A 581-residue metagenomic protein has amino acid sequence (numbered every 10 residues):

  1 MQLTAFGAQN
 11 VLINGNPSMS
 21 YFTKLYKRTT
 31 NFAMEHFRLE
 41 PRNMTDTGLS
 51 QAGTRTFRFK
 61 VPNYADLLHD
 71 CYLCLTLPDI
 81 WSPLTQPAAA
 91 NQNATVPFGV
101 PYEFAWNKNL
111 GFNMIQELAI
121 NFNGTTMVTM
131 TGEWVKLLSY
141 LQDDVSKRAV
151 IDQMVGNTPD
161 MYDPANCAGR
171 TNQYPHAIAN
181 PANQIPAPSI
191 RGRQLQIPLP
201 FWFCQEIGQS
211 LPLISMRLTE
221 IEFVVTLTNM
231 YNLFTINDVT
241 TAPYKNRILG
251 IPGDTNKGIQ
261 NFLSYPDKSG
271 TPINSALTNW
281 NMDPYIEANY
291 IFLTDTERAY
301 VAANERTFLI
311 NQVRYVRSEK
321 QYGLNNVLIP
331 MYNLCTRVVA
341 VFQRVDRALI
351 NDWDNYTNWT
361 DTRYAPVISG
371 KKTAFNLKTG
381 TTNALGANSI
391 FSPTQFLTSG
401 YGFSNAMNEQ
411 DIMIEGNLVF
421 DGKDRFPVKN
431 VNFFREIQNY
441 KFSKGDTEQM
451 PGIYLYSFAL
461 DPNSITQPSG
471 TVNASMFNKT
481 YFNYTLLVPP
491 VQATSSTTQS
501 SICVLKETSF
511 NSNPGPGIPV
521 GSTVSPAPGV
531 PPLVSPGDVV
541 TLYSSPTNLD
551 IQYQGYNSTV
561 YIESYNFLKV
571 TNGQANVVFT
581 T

Functional and structural regions predicted by a protein language model:
M1-T581: Short, low-complexity Pro/Thr/Gly
